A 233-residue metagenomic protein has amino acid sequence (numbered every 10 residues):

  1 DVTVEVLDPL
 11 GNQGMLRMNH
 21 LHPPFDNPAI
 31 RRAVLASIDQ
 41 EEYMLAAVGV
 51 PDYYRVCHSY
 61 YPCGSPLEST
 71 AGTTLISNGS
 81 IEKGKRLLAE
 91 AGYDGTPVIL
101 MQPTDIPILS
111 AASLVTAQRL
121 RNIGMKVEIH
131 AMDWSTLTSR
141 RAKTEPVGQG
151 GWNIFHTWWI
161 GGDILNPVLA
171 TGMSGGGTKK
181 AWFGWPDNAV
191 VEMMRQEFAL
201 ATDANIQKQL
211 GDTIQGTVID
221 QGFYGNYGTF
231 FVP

Functional and structural regions predicted by a protein language model:
D1, K126-E128: Ligand-site clamp/hinge motif
D1-H22, W158: Extracellular/periplasmic solute-recognition and catalytic clefts
D1-V6, P146-W152, I164-K180: Ligand-binding "clamshell"
D8-N12, A131-W134, G151-V168, F230-F231: Ligand-binding clamshell of periplasmic/extracellular solute-binding protein-like
L21, F25-S65, A111-A112, V218-G228: Periplasmic-binding protein-like
A29-R32, S77, E128-S139, P167-P233: Extracytoplasmic/peripheral linker and loop segments enriched in polar/acidic and small residues with frequent Thr/Pro
D52-E90, T104-A111: Structural transition elements
G95-D105, E128, N153: Short, well-ordered beta-strand elements
